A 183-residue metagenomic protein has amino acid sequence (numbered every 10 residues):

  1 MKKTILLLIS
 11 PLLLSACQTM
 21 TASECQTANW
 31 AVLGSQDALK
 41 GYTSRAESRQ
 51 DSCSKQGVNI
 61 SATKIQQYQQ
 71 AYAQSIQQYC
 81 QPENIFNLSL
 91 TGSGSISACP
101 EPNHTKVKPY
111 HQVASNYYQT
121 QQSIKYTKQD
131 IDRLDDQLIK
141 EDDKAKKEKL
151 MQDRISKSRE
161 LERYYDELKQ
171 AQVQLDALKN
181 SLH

Functional and structural regions predicted by a protein language model:
M1-C17: Sec-dependent bacterial lipoprotein signal peptides
Q18-H183: Intrinsic-disorder/low-complexity detector
